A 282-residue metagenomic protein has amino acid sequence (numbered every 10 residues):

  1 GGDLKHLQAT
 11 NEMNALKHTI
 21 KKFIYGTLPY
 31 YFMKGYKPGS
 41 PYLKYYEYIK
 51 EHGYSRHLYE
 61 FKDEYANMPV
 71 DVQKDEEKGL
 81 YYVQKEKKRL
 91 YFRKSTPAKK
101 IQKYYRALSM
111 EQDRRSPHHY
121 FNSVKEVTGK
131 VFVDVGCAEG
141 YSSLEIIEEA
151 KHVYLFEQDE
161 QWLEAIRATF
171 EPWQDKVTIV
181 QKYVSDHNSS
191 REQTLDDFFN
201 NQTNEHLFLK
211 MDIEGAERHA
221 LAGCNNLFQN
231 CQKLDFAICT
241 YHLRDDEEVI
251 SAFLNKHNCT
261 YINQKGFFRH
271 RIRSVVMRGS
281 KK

Functional and structural regions predicted by a protein language model:
D3-E149, Y154-F156, N200, E247-E248 (+1 more regions): S-adenosyl-L-methionine
D113-R114, V135, D159, N188-E192 (+1 more regions): A conditional alpha-helix N-cap/helix-loop micro-motif detector
P117-S123, G140-Y141, I166-A168, E192-F198 (+1 more regions): A generic local structural motif
C137, Q158, K182-D186, I213: Hydrophobic pocket-lining residues within nucleotide cofactor-binding pockets
E139, W162, D186-N188, E217 (+1 more regions): Alpha-helix N-cap/loop-to-helix initiation residues
A150-Y154, Q158, L195-K282: Conserved acidic-Pro-Pro-aromatic motif
Q161-N201: S-adenosyl-L-methionine
